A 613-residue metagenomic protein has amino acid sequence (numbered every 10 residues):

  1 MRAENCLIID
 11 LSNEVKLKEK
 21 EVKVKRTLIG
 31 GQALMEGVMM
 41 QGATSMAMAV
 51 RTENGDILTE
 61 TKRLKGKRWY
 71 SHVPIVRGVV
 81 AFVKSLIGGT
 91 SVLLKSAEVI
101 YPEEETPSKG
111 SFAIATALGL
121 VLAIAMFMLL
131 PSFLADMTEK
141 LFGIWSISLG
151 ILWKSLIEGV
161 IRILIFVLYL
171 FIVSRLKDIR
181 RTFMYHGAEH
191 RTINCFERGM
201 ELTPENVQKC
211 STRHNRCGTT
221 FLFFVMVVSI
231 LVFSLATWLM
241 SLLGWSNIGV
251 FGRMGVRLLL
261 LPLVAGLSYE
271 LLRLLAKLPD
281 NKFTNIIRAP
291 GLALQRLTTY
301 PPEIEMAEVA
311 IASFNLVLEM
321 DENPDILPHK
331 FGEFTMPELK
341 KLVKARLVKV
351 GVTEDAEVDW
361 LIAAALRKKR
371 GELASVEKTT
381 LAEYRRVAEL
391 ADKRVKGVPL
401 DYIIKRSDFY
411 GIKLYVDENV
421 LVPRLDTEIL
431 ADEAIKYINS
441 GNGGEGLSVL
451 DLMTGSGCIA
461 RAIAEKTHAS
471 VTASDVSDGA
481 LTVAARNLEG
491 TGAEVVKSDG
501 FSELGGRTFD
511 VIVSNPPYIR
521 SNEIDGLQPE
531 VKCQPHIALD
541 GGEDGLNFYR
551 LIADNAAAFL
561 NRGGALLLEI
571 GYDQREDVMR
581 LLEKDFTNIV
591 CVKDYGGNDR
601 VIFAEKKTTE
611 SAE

Functional and structural regions predicted by a protein language model:
C6-L94, Y101: Divalent-cation
K20, K25-M40, M48, L156-F221 (+2 more regions): Polar-ligand-bearing catalytic/cofactor-coordination segments of membrane-embedded or membrane-tethered inner-membrane
K95-V99, L122-S146, V225-M254, A265 (+1 more regions): Juxtamembrane "helix exit" motif at the C-terminal ends of alpha-helical transmembrane segments in multi-pass membrane
A363-Y437: Conserved AdoMet
I429-D525: Conserved SAM/SAH cofactor-binding pocket of Class I
T491, Y518-N547: Mobile active-site "lid"/loop adjacent to the S-adenosyl-L-methionine
E543-E605: Conserved Class I SAM-dependent methyltransferase catalytic core
E610-E613: Short, low-complexity, charge-dense intrinsically disordered segments
